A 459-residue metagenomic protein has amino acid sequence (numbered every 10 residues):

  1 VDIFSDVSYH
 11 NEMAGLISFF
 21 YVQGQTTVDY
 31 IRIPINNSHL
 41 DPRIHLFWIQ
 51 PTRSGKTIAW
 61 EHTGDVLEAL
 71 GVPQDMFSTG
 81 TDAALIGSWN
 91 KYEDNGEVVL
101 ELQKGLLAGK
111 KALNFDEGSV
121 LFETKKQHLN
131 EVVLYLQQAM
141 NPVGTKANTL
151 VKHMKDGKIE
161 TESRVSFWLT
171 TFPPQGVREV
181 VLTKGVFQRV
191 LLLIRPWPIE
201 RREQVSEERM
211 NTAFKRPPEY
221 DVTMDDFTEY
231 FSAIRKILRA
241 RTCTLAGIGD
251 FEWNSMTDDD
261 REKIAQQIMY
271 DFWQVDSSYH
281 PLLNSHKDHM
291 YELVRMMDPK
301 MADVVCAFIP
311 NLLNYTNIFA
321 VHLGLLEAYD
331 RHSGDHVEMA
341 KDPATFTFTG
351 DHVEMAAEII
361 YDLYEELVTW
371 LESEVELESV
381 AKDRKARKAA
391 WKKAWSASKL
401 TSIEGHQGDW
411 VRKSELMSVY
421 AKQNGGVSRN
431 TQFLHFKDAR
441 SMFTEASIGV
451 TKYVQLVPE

Functional and structural regions predicted by a protein language model:
V1-V22: Charged, amphipathic alpha-helical linker segments immediately N-terminal to NTP-binding catalytic cores
D6, H10, G105, D303-A307 (+1 more regions): Short, solvent-exposed segments of well-ordered alpha helices
S8, T27-T183, Q188-W197: Conserved ASCE/P-loop NTPase catalytic core
N11-L16, G55-K56, H128-V132, Y279 (+1 more regions): Phosphate/oxyanion-binding active-site loops and adjacent basic polyanion-contact surfaces
A69-G71, S88-Y92, Y315, L363 (+1 more regions): Short, basic alpha-helical nucleic acid-contact segments in DNA-binding proteins and DNA transaction factors
A147-K152, G157-R164, P174, R178-K388: Phosphate-sensing "switch" segment of ASCE/P-loop ATPases
G334-T345, G350-H352, L367, G405-E459: Positively charged interface segments
R387-W410: Positively charged, polyanion-binding regions of nucleic-acid-associated proteins
